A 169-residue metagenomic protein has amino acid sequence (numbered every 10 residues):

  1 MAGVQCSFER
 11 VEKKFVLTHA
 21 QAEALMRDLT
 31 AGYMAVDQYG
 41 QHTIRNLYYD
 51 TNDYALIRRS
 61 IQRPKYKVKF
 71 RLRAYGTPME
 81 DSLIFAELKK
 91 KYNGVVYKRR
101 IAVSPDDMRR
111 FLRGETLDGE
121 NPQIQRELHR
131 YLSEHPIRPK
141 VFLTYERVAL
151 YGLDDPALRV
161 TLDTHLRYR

Functional and structural regions predicted by a protein language model:
M1-R169: Phosphate-end processing signature that detects enzymes handling 5′-triphosphorylated RNA and polyphosphate
